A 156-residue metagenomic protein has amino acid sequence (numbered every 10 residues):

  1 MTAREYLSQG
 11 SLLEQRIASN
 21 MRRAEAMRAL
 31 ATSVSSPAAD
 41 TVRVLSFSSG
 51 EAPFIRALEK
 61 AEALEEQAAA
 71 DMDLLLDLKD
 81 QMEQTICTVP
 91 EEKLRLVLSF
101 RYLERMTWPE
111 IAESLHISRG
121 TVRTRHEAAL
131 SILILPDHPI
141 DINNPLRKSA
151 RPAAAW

Functional and structural regions predicted by a protein language model:
M1-T88, E110, S131, L135-W156: N-terminal interaction/assembly modules
A38, L96, S118-G120: Coiled-coil-like amphipathic alpha-helices with heptad-repeat character
T88-V89, H116: Short, conserved sequence motifs enriched in acidic/basic residues, glycine, and aromatics that mark functional "hot
P90-M106: Short amphipathic alpha helix immediately N-terminal
L98, I111-E113: Hydrophobic positions on the alpha-helical face of helix-turn-helix-like DNA-binding modules
H116-P136: DNA-recognition helix of helix-turn-helix
